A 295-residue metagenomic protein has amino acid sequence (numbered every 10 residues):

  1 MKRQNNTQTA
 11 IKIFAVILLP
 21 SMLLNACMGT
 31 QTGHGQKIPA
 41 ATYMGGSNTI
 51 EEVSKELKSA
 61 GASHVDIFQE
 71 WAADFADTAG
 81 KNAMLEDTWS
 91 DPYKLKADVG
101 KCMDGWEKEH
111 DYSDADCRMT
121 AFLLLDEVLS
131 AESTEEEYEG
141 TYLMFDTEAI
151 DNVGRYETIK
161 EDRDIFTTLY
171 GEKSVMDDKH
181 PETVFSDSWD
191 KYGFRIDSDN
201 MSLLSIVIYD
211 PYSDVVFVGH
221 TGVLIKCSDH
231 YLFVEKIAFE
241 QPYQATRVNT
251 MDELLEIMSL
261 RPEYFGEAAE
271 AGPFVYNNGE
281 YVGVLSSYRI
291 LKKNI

Functional and structural regions predicted by a protein language model:
M1-K2, C27: Intrinsic structural disorder
R3-F14: Bacterial N-terminal signal peptides that target proteins for export
L18-L23: Hydrophobic core
A26-I295: Cysteine-nucleophile amide-bond enzymes
